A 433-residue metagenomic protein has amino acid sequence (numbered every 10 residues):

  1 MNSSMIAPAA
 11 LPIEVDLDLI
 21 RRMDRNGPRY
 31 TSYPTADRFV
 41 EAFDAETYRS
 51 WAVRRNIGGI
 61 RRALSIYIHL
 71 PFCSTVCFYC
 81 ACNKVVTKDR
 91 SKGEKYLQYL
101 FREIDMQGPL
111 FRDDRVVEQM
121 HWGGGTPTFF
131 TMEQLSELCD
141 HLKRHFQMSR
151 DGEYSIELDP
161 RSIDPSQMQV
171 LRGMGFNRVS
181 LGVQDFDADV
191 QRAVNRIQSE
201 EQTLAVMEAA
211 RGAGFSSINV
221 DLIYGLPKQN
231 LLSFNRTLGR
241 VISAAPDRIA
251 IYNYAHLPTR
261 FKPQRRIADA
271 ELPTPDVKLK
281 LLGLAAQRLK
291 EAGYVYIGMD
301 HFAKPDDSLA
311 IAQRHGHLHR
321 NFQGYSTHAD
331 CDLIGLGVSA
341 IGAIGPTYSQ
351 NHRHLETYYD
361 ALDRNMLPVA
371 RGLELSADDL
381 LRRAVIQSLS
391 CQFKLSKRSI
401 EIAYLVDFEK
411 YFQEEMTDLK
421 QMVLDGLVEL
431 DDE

Functional and structural regions predicted by a protein language model:
M1-S65: Flexible, acidic/Gly-rich N-terminal and inter-domain linker regions that tether and position cofactor-handling modules
D16, N26, A45, R260 (+3 more regions): Alpha-helix initiation and N-capping motif
I57, A63, V86-L110, R115-E409: C-terminal scaffold of the Radical SAM
I68-K84: Local cysteine-cluster metal-coordination motifs and their immediate loop/turn environment, predominantly Fe-S cluster
L70, L336-V338, D432: Pocket-edge structural micro-motifs
D407-L424: Short amphipathic alpha-helical interaction segments
V423-E433: A short, conserved structural fragment
